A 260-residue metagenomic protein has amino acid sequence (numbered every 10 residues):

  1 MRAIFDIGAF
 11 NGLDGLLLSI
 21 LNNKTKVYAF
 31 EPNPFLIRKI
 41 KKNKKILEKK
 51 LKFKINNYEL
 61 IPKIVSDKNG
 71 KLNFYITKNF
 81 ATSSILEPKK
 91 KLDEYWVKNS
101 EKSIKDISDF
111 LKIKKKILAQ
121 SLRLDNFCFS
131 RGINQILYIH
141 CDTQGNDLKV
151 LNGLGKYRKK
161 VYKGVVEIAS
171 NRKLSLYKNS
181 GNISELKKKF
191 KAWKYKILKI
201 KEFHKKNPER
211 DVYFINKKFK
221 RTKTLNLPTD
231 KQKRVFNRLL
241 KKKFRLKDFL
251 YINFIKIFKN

Functional and structural regions predicted by a protein language model:
M1-N260: Phosphate/nucleotide-binding beta-alpha loop and adjacent structural elements of enzyme active sites
